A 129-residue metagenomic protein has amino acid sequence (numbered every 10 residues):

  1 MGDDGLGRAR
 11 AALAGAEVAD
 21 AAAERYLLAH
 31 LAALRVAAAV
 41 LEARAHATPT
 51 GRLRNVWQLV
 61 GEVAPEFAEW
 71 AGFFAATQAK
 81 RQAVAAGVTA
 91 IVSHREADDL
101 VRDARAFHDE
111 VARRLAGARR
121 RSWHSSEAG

Functional and structural regions predicted by a protein language model:
M1-G129: Terminal alpha-helical segments
